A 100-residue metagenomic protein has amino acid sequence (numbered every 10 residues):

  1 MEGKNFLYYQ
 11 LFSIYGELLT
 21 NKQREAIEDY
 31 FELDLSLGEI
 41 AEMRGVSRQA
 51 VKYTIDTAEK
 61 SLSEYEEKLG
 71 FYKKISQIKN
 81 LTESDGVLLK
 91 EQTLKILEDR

Functional and structural regions predicted by a protein language model:
G3-G16: Short, Lys/Arg-enriched N-terminal segment that forms or immediately precedes the first helix of a structured domain
N21-L33: Short amphipathic alpha helix immediately N-terminal
A26, I40-A41, V51: Hydrophobic positions on the alpha-helical face of helix-turn-helix-like DNA-binding modules
S36-G38: Helix-turn-helix DNA-binding elements, focusing on the entry/boundary residues of the two helices that contact DNA
T54-T57: Residues within the DNA-recognition helix of helix-turn-helix
E59-E66: C-terminal flanking helix
K68-E91: Intrinsically disordered, low-complexity basic tails/linkers immediately adjacent to helix-turn-helix/homeobox/MYB/SANT
